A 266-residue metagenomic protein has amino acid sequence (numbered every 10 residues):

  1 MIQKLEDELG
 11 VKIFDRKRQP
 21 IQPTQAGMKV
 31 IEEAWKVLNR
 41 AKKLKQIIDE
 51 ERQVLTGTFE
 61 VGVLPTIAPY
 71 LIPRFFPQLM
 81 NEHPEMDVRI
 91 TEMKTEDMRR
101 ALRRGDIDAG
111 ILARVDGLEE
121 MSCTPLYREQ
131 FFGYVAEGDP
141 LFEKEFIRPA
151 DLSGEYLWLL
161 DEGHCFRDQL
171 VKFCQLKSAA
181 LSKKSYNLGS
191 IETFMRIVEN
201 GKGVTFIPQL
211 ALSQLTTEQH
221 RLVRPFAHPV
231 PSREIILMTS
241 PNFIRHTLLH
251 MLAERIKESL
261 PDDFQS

Functional and structural regions predicted by a protein language model:
M1-K4, F75: Residues within the DNA-recognition helix of helix-turn-helix
K4-P23: A short LG(V/I)-centered, amphipathic sequence patch enriched for acidic residue(s) preceding the LG motif
E8-L9, V30-R52, L252, I256: Alpha-helical linker/hinge and terminal dimerization helices associated with HTH transcriptional regulators
A26, V30-E33, L71, F75 (+2 more regions): Short amphipathic alpha-helical coupling segments at ligand-binding clamshell hinges and other catalytic/signaling
T56-E119, A180, N187-L188: Central regulatory/effector-binding core of bacterial HTH transcription factors
K94-R99, R103-I107, L112-A113, G163-L222: Hydrophobic hinge/microswitch elements
L118-P125, E129-Q130, K144-E145, D151 (+1 more regions): Beta-alpha-beta core module
Y156-K177, R245-A253, L260-F264: Secondary-structure junction motif
